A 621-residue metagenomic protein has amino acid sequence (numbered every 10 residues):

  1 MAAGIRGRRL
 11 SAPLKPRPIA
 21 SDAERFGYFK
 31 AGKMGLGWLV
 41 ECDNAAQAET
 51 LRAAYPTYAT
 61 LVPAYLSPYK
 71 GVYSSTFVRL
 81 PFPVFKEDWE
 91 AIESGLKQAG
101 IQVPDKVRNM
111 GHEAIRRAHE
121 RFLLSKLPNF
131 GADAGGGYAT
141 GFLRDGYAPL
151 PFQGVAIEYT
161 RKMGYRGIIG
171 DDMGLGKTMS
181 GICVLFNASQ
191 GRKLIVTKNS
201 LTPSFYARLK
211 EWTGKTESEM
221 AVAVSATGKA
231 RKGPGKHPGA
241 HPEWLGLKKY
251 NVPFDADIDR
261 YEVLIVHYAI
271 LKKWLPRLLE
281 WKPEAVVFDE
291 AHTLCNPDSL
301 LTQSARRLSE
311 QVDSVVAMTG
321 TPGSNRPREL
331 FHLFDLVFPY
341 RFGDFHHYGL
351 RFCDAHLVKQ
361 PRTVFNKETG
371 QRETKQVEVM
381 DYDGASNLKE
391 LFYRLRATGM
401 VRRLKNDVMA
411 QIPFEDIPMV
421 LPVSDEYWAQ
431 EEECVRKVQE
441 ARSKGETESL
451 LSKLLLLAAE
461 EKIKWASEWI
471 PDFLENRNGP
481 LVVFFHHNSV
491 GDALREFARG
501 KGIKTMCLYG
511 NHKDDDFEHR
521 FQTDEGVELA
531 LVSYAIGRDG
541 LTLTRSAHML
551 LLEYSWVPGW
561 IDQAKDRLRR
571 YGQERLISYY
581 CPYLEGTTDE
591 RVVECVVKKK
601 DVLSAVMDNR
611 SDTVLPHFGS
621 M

Functional and structural regions predicted by a protein language model:
I5-R6, L10-R17, G27, W38-C42 (+10 more regions): Charged, low-complexity
G164-V184: Walker A/P-loop
T178, L271-P276, G323-P327, V490-R495 (+2 more regions): SF2 helicase motor core recognition
S180, G191-E211, S324-E329, H486-N488: Conserved Walker A/P-loop ATP-binding site and its immediately adjacent core in helicase/helicase-like ATPase domains
Q190-K193, E211-E217, A221-V252, R260 (+3 more regions): Conserved P-loop NTPase motor "coupling/switch" region that bridges the ATPase
V252, P480-F484, D492-R495, R499-G537: Conserved helicase ATPase core of P-loop NTP-dependent helicases/translocases
N406-K504: Conserved helicase/translocase motor-coupling segment
W556-M621: A conserved SF2-helicase RecA2
